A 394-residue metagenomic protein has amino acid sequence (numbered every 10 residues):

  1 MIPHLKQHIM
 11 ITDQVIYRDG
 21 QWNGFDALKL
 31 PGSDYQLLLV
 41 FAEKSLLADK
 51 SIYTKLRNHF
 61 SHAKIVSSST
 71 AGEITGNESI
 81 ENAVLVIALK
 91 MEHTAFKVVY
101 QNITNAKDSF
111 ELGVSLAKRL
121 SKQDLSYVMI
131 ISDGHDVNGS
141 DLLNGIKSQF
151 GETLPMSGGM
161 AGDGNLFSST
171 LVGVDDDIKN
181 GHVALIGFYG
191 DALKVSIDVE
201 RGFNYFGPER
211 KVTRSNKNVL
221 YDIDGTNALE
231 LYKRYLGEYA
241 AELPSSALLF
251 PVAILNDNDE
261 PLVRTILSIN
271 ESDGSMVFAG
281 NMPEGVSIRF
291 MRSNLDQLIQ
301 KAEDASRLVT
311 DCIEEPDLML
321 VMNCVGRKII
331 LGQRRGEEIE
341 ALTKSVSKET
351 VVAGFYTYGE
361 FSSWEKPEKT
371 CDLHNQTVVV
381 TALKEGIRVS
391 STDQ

Functional and structural regions predicted by a protein language model:
I2-H59, A63-K64, S68-G332, G336-S345 (+2 more regions): Small-residue-enriched flexible segments
